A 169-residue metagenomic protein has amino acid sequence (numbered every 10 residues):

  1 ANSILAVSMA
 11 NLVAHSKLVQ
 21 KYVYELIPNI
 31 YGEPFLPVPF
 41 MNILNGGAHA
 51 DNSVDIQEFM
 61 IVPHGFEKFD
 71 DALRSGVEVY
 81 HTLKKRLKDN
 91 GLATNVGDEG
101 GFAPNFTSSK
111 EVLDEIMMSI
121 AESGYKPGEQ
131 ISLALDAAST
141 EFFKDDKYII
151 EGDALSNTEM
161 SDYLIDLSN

Functional and structural regions predicted by a protein language model:
A1-K21, L73, G101: Metal- or metallocofactor-binding catalytic centers and their adjacent structured scaffolds across diverse enzyme
A6, N42, M60, S132-A134 (+1 more regions): Structured core elements
N11, G76-L83, L87, I116 (+2 more regions): Hydrophobic alpha-helical packing residues
Q20-F40: Glycine/threonine-rich beta-strand-loop-alpha-helix active-site module that forms ligand/phosphate-binding
V23-L26, K84-F102, E122-A134, N169: Flexible, glycine/charged-enriched surface loops at secondary-structure junctions
E33-G97: Mobile "lid/hinge" segments at catalytic clefts and subdomain interfaces of large enzymes
E58-F69, A93-S109, A138-E151: Active-site-proximal beta-alpha loop/turn segments in soluble metabolic enzymes
K110-N169: Acidic, glycine-rich loop-and-beta core segments that form the ion-binding/anion-interacting portion of active sites
